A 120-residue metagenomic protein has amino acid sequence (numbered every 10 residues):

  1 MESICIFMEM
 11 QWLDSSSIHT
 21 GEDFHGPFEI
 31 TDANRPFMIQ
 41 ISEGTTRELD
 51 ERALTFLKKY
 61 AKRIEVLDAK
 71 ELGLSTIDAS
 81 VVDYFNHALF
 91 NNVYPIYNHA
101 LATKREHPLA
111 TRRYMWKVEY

Functional and structural regions predicted by a protein language model:
M1-Y120: A SIS-like phosphosugar-recognition module
